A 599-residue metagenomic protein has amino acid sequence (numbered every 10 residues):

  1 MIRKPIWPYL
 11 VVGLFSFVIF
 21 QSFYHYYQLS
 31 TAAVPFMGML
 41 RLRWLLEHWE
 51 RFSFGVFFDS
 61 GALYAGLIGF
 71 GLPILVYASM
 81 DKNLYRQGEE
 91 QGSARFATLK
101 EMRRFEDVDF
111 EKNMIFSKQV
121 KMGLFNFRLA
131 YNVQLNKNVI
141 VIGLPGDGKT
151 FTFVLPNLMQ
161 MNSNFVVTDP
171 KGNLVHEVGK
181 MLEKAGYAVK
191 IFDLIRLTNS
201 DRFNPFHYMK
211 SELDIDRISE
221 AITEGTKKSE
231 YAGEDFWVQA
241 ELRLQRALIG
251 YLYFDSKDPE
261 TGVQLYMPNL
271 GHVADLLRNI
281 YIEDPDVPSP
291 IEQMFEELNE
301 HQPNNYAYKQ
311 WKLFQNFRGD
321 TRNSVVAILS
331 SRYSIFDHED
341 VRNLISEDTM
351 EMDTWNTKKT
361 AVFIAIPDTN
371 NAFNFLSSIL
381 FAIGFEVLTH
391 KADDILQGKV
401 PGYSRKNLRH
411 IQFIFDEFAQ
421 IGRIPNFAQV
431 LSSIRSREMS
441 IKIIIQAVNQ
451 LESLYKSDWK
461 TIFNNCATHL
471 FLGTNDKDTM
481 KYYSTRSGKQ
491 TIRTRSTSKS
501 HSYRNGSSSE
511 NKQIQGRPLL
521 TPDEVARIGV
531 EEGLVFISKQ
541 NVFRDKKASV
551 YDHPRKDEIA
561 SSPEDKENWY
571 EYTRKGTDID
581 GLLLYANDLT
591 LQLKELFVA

Functional and structural regions predicted by a protein language model:
M1-D147, F151-V154, R493, H501 (+1 more regions): Basic- and hydrophobic-enriched, low-structure N-terminal and domain-boundary segments that flank ATP-binding catalytic
Q21, L135-M439, L454, D523-R544 (+1 more regions): P-loop NTPase motor domains
L46-R51, S60-M114, E212-T223, H272 (+5 more regions): Short alpha-helical interface patches
T98-F105, Q119-Y131, F151-T152, T321-A327 (+5 more regions): A broad, low-specificity signal for short, low-complexity segments enriched in glycine/proline and polar/charged
M181-L182, F206-Y208, S457-T461, T485-Q490 (+1 more regions): Short secondary-structure boundary/capping segments
I366, N370, E417, I445 (+2 more regions): Short loop or secondary-structure boundary microenvironments that flank and position key functional residues
L431-S433, S440-L534: Conserved ATP-driven motor cores of ASCE-family P-loop NTPases powering translocation/secretion/packaging/pilus
